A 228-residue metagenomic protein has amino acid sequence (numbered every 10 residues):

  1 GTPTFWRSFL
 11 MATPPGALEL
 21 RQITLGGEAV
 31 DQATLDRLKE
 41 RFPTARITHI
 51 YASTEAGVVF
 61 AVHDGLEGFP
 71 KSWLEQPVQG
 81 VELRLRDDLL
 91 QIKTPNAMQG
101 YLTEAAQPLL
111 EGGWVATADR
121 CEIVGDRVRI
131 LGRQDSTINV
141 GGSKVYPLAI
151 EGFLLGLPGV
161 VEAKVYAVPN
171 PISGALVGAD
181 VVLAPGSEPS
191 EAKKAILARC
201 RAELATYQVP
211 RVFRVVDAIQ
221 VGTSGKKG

Functional and structural regions predicted by a protein language model:
T4-W6, V30, A97: Alpha-helix capping/helix-boundary segments
L10-F69, E82: Gly/Ser/Thr-rich phosphate-binding loop
I47-E55, W73-V78, Y166, R214: Beta-strand->loop->alpha-helix junctions that form or flank phosphate-binding loops in nucleotide-handling enzymes
Q76-G80, R84-G113, S143-V145: Conserved ATP/PPi-binding loop(s) of AMP-dependent carboxylate-activating enzymes
T94, A118-Q208: AMP-binding/adenylate-forming catalytic core of the ANL superfamily
L204-K227: AMP-binding/adenylate-forming catalytic domain of the ANL superfamily
